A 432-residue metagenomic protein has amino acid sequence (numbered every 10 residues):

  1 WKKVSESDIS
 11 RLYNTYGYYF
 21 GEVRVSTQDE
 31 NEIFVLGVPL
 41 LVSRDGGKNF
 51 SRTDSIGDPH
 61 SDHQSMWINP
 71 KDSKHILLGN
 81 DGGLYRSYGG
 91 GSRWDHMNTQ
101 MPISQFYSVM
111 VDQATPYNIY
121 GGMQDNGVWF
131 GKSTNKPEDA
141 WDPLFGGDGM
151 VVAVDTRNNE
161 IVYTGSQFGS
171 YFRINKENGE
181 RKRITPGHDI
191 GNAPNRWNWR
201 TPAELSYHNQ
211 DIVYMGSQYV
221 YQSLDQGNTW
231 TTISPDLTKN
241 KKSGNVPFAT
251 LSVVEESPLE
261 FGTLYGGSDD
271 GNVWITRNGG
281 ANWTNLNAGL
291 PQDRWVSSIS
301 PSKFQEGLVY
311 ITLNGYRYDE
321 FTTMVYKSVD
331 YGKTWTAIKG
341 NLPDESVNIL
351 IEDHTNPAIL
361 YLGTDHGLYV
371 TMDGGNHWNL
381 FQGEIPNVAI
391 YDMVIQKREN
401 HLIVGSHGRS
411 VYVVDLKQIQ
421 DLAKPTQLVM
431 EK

Functional and structural regions predicted by a protein language model:
W1-E431: Beta-propeller blade termini and top-face loops
